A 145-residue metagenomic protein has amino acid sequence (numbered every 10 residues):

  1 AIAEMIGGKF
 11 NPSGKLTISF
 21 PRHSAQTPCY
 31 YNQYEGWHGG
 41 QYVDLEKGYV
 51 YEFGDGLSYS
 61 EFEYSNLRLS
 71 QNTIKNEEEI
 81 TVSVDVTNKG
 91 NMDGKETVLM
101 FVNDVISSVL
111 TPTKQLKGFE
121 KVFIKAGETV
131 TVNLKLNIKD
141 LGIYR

Functional and structural regions predicted by a protein language model:
A1-K95, F101, A126: Secreted, periplasmic, or luminal enzymes acting at the cell surface/secretory milieu
V86-G90, D104-I106, I138-D140: Beta-strand elements of well-folded, non-transmembrane domains
N91-S108, K114-L116: Short acidic, flexible loop segments centered on an aromatic residue
S108-R145: Intrinsically disordered, low-complexity Pro/Gly/Ser/Thr-rich segments with frequent PxxP/GP/PP motifs and embedded
